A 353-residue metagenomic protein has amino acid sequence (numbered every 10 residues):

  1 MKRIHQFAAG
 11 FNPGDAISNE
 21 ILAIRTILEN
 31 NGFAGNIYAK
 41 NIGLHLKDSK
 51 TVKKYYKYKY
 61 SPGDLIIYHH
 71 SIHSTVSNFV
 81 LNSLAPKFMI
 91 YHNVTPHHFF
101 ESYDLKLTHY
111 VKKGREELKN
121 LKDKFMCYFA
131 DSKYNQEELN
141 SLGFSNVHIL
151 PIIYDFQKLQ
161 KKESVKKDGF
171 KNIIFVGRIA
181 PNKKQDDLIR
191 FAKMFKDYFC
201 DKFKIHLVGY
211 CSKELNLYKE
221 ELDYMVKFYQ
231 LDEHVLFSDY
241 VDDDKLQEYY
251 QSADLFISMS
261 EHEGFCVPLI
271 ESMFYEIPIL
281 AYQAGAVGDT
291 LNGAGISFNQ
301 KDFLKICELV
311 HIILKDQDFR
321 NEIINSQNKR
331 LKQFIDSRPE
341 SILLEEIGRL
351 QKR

Functional and structural regions predicted by a protein language model:
T95, L107-C127: Membrane-proximal helix-turn-helix segments that form the acceptor-binding/catalytic region of lipid-linked
K122-K161: Donor nucleotide-sugar binding/catalytic pocket of nucleotide-sugar-dependent glycosyltransferases
F129, K166-K183, L188-A192, H206: Conserved donor-binding/catalytic core segment of Leloir-type glycosyltransferases
K219-V241: Nucleotide-activated donor-binding/catalytic signature segment of Leloir-type glycosyltransferases, i.e., the conserved
V241, E248-A253: Short alpha-helical donor nucleotide-sugar binding micro-motif in glycosyltransferases
E261: Aromatic "clamp/platform" in nucleotide-sugar-dependent glycosyltransferases that forms part of the donor/acceptor
L269, P278-A281: Short hydrophobic beta-strand element within catalytic cores of glycosyltransferases and related nucleotide-activated
G295-L304, I312-Q317: Conserved acidic donor-binding segment of nucleotide-sugar-dependent glycosyltransferases
